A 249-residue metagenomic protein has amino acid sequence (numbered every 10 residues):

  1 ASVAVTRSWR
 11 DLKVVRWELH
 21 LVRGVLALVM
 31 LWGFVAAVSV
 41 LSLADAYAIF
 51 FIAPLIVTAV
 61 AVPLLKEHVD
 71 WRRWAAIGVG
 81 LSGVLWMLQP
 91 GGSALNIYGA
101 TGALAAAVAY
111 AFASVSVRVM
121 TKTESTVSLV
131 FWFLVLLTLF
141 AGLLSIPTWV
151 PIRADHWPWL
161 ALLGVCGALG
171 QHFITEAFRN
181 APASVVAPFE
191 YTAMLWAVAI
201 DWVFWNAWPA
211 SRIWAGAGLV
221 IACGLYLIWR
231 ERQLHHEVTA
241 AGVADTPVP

Functional and structural regions predicted by a protein language model:
A1-R16, S82-A94, L137-H156, L162 (+1 more regions): Membrane-interface helix-cap regions at the ends of transmembrane helices in multi-pass membrane proteins
V3, G92-I152, T239-P249: Transmembrane alpha-helical segments that form core, pore/gating elements of small-molecule transporters/exporters
V3-G33, Y98-A106, P151-L169: Loop-to-transmembrane-helix transition segments
V14-L26, V69-L81, G99-L104, T123-V135 (+1 more regions): Cytoplasmic-side transmembrane-helix entry/capping segments in multi-pass membrane proteins
G24-W32, P54-A59, V84-L85, A107-A111 (+4 more regions): Hydrophobic/small/kink-forming positions within alpha-helical transmembrane segments of polytopic membrane proteins
A36, P54-A75, L195-W214: C-terminal transmembrane-helix exit sites in multi-pass transporters
A48-I52, M120-V135, H172-W202: Helix-helix packing/entry segments at the starts of transmembrane helices
R72-Q89, R212-E231: Hydrophobic transmembrane alpha-helices of multi-pass small-molecule transport proteins
